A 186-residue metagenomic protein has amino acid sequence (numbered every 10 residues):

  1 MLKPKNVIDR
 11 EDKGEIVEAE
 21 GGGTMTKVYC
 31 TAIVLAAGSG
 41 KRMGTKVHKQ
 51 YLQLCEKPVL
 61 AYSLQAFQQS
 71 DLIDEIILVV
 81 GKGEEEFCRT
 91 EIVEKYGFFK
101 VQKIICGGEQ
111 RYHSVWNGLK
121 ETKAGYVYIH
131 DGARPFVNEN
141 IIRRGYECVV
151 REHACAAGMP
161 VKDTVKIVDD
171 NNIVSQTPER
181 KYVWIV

Functional and structural regions predicted by a protein language model:
K27-E85: N-terminal glycine-rich phosphate-binding loop and ensuing alpha1 helix
V34, L60, G118, H130-D131 (+1 more regions): Residue-level signal for inorganic ion chemistry
E86-I92: Acidic helix N-cap motif at the loop->helix transition within catalytic regions of sugar-transfer enzymes
G97-E109: Conserved donor nucleotide-binding strand/loop of the catalytic core
R111-V115: Conserved donor sugar-nucleotide recognition element shared by glycan-biosynthetic enzymes
W116-Y126: Active-site nucleotide-sugar/metal-binding loop of Leloir-type enzymes
G125-A133: Short beta-strand-to-loop acidic/aromatic patch adjacent to the donor-nucleotide binding site
V137-V186: Conserved core of the sugar-phosphate nucleotidyltransferase
